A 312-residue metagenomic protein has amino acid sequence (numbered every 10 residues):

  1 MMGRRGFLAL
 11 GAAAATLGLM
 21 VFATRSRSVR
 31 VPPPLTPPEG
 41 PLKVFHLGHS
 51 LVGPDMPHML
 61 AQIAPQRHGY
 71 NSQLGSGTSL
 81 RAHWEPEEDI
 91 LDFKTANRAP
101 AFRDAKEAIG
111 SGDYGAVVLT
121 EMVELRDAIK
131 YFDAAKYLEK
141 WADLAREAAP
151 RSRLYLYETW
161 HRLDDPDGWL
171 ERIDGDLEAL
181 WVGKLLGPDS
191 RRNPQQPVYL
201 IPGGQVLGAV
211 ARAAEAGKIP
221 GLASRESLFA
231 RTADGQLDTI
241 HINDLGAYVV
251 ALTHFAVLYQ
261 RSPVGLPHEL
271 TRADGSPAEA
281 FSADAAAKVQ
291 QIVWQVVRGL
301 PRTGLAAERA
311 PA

Functional and structural regions predicted by a protein language model:
M1, V21-G40: C-terminal segment of N-terminal export signals and the immediately downstream linker at the start of the mature
G6-R25, R261-P263: N-terminal export signals
V31-P57, Q62-I63: N-terminal module-boundary/linker segments of secreted carbohydrate-active enzymes
H46, D55-Q62, D104, D133-K140 (+7 more regions): Extracytoplasmic/secreted proteins, especially bacterial periplasmic and envelope-associated proteins
G53-L138: Conserved SGNH/GDSL esterase-like catalytic core that processes O-acyl groups on lipids and polysaccharides
R103-D244, A256: Alpha-helical cap/lid subdomain in secreted, periplasmic, or secretory-pathway luminal O-acyl-processing enzymes
R225-A312: Conserved catalytic region of serine esterases and O-acyltransferases that act on ester linkages in lipids
